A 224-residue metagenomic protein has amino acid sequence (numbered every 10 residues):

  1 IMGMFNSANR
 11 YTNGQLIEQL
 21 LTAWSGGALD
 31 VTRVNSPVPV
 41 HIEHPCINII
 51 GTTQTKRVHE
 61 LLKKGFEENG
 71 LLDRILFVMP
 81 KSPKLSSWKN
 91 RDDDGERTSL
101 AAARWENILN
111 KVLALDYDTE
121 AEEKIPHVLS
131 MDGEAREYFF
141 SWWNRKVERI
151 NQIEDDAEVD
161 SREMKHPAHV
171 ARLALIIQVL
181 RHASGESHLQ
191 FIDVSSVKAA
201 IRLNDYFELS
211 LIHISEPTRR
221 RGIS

Functional and structural regions predicted by a protein language model:
I1-Q19, N69-L71: Conserved AAA+/SF3 P-loop NTPase catalytic/coupling segment centered on the Walker-B
M4-S7, K81, I223: Active-site-proximal flexible loops/turns
N9, T22, V31-V34, V38-N48 (+2 more regions): Phosphate-sensing "switch" segment of ASCE/P-loop ATPases
Q15-V31: Conserved catalytic/switch belt of AAA+ P-loop NTPases
I212-S224: Single conserved hydrophobic/aromatic residue that forms the stacking wall/gate of nucleotide- or nucleobase-binding
